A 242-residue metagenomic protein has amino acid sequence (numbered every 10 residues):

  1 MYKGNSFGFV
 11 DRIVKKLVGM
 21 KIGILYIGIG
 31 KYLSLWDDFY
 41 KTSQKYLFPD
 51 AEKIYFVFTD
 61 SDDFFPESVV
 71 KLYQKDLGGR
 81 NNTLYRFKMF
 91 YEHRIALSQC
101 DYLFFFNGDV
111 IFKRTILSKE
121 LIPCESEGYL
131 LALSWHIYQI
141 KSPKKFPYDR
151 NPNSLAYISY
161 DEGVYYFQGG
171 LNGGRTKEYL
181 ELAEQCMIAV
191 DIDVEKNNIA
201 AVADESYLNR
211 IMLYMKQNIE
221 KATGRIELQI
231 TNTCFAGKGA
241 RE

Functional and structural regions predicted by a protein language model:
M1-Y85, E92-Q99: N-terminal anchoring/stem segment of glycosyltransferases
Y26-G28, V57-D60, F106-G108, R114 (+3 more regions): Short His-Asn-centered micro-motif
A51-D60, F104, Y129-L130, Q217-K221: Short, hydrophobic beta-strand segments that form beta-sheet elements in well-ordered domains
Y55-F64, R114, G224-I226, F235: Short, polar loop motifs at secondary-structure junctions
Q74-F106, R114, A203-L213: A conserved donor-nucleotide-binding helix/loop in the catalytic core of Leloir-type glycosyltransferases
T83-E92, P147-Y160: Short acidic (Asp/Glu) patches
K113-P152: Conserved donor-nucleotide/metal-binding helix-loop-beta segment in metal-dependent transferases, i.e., the alpha-helix
I158-E242: Catalytic core and acceptor-binding pocket of nucleotide-sugar-dependent glycosyltransferases
